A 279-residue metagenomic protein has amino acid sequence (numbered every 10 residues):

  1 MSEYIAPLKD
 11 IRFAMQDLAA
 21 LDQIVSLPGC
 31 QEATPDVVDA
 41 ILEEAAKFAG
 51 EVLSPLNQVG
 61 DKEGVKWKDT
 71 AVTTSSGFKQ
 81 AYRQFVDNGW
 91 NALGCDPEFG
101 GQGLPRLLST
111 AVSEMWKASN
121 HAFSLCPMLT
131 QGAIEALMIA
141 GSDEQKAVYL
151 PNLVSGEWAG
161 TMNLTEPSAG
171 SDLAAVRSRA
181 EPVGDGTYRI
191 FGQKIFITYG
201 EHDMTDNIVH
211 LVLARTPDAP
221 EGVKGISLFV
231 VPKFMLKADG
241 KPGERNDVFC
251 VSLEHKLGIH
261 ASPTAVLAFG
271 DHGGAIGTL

Functional and structural regions predicted by a protein language model:
M1-S124, V148: Amphipathic, small/basic residue-rich leader segments at the start of a protein or domain
I11, M15-D22, F48-L56, E144 (+3 more regions): Long, well-ordered alpha-helical segments
Q84, A92-G94, T161-N163, R177-P182 (+6 more regions): Structured core elements
A92, D96-P97, S119-I134, G156-E166 (+1 more regions): Core alpha/beta catalytic barrel or barrel-like domain that forms the active/cofactor pocket in diverse metabolic
L129-T130, G141-P182: Internal maturation/activation junctions in enzymes
S168-S171, E201-D203, P220, K256-S262: Short Gly/Pro-enriched turn/cap motifs at secondary-structure boundaries
T187, F191-K241: A short core secondary-structure module
F196-T198, M235-V251, K256, P263-L279: A glycine-rich, basic-preceded beta-loop-alpha segment at the flavin cofactor/substrate interface of flavin-utilizing
